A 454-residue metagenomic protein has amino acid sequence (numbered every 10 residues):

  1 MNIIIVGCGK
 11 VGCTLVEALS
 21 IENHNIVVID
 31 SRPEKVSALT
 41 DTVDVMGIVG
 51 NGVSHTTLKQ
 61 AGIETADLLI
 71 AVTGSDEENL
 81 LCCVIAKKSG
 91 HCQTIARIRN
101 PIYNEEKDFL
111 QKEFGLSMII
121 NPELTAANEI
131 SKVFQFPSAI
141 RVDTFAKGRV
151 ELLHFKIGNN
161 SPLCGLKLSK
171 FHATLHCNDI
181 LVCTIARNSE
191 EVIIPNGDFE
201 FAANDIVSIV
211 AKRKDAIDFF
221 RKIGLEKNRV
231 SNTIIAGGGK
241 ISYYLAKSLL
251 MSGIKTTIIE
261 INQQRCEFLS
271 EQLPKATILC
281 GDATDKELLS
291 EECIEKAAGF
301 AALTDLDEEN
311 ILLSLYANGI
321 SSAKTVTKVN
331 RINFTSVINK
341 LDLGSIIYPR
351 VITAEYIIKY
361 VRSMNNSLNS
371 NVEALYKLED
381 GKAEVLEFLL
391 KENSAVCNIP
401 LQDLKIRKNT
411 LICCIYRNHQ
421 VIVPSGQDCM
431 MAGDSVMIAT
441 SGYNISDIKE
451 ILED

Functional and structural regions predicted by a protein language model:
M1-D454: Cytosolic regulatory regions of ion transport systems
